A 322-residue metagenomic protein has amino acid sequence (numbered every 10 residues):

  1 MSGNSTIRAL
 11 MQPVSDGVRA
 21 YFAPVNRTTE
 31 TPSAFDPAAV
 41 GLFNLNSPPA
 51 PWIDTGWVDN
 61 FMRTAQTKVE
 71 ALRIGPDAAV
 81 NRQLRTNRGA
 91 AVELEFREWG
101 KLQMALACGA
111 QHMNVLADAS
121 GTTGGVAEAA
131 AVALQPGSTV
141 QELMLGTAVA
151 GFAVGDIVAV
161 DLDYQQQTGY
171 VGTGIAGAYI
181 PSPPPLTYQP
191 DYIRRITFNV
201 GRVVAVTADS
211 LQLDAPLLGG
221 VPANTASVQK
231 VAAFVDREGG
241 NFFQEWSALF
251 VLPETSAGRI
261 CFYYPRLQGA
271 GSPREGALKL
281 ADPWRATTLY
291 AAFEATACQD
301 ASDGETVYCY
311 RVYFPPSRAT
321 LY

Functional and structural regions predicted by a protein language model:
S2-A110, V115-D118, A129-A130, T197 (+3 more regions): Solvent-exposed edge beta-strands and adjacent loop segments that serve as assembly or binding interfaces
P13-D16, A150-V154, N241-S247: A short, compositionally biased
A91-E95, E142, Q212, S247-L249 (+1 more regions): Beta-strand secondary-structure signal
G100-M104, T168, A301-D303: Residue-level signal for secondary-structure boundary sites
A110-A131, F234-F243, V312-Y322: Short, cationic low-complexity segments
A110-P216, G220: Autoprocessing Asn-cyclization modules and mimics
I157, Y164-I175, I196, G201 (+1 more regions): Short helix-loop boundary/capping segments
D214-P216, F262-Y322: Mixed-charge, glycine-accented linear interaction segment located at domain edges/termini
